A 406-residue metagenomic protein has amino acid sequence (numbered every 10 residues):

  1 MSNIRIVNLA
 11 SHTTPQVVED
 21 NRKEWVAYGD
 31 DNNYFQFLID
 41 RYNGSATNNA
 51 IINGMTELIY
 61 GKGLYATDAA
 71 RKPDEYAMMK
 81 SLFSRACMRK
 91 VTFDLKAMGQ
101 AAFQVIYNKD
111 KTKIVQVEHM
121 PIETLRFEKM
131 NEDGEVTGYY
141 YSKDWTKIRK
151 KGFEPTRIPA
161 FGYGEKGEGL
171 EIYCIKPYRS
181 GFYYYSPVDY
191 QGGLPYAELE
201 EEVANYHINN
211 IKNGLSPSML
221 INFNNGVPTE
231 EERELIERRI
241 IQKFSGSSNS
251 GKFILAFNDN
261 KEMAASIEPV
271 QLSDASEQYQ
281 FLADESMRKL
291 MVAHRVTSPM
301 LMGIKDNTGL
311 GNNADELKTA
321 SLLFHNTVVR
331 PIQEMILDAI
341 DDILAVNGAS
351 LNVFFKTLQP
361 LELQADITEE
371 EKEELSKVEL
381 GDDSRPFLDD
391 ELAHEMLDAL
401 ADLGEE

Functional and structural regions predicted by a protein language model:
M1-D259, D366-M396: Structured, contiguous alpha/beta core segments that scaffold functional sites
P177-I340, S350-T357, E406: A contiguous, surface-oriented mixed alpha/beta subdomain in the mid-to-C-terminal portion of proteins that forms
M291, P331-E406: C-terminal anchoring/interaction modules
